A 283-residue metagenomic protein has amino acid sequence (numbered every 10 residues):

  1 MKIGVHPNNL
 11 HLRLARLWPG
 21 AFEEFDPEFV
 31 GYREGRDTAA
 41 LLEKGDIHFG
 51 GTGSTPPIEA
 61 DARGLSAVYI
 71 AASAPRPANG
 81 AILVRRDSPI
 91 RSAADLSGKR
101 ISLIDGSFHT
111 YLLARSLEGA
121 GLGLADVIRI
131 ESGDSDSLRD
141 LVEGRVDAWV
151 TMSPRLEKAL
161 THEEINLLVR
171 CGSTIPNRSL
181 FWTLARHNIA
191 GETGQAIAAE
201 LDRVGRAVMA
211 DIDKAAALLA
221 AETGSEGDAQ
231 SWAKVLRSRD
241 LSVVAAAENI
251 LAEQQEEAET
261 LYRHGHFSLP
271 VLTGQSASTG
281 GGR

Functional and structural regions predicted by a protein language model:
M1-N8, A93-S107, A199-R206: Short loop->beta-strand "edge-of-pocket" segments that line small-molecule binding or catalytic clefts across diverse
G4-D37, D61-R63, Y111: Short, polar/charged alpha-helical segment
R16-W18, G80-I90, R178-T193: A bilobed periplasmic-binding-protein/Venus flytrap-type ligand-binding module shared by bacterial periplasmic
G20-Y32, D46, E118-S132, R145-V146 (+1 more regions): A local structural motif
F29-A40, G53, V127-E143, P154: Short helix-initiation/N-cap motifs at beta->coil->alpha
G51-G64, A114, D147-I165, E259-T260: A ligand-binding cleft/hinge motif common to bilobed small-molecule-binding domains
D136-A220: Pocket-lining segment of extracytoplasmic ligand-binding domains
G191-H266: Secondary-structure end/capping motifs
